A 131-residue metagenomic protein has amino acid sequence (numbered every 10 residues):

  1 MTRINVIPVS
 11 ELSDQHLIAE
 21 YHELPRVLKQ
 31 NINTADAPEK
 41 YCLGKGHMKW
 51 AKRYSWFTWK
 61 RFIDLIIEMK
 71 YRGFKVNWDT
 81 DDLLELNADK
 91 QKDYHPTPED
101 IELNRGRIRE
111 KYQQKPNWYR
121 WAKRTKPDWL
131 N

Functional and structural regions predicted by a protein language model:
M1-N131: Extended, charge-rich alpha-helical interface modules
